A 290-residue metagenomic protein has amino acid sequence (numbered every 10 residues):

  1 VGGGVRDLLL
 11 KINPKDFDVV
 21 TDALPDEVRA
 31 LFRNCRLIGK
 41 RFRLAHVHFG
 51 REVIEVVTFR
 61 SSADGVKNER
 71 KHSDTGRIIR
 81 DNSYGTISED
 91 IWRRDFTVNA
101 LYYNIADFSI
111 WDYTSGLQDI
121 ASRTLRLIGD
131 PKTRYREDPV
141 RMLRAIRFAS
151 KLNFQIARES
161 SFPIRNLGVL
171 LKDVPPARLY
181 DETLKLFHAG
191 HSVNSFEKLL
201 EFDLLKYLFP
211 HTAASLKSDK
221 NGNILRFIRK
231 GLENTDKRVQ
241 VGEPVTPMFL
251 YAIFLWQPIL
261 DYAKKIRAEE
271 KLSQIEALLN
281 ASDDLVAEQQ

Functional and structural regions predicted by a protein language model:
V1-Q290: Catalytic cores of the polymerase beta-like nucleotidyltransferase superfamily and closely associated nucleotide
